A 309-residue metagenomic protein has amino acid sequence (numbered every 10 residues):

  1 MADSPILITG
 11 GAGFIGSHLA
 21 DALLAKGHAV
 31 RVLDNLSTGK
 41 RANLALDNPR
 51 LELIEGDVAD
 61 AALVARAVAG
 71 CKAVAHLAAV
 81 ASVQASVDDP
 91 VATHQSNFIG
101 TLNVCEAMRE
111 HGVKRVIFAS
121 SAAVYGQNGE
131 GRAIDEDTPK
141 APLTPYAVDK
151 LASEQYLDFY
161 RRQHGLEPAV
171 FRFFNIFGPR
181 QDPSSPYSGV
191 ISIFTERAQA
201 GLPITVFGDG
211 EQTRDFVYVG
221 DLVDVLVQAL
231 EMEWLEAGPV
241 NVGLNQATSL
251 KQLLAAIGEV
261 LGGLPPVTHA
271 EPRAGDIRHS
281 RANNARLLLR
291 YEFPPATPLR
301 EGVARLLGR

Functional and structural regions predicted by a protein language model:
M1-F174: N-terminal Rossmann-like NAD(P)+-binding domain of SDR-like oxidoreductases, especially those catalyzing
A62-A65, K72, Q84, V91 (+9 more regions): Residues in well-ordered alpha-helical elements
A85-S86, D137-A141, P168-D182, V190-V217 (+2 more regions): A conserved pocket-lining segment of Rossmann-fold NAD(P)-dependent short-chain dehydrogenase/reductase
H94, L143-L151, S185-G189, F216 (+1 more regions): Short-chain dehydrogenase/reductase
A152, Y156, Y160, V190 (+3 more regions): Hydrophobic alpha-helix immediately C-terminal to the catalytic Tyr-X-X-X-Lys motif of short-chain
A198-R309: C-terminal substrate-binding subdomain of Rossmann-fold SDR/epimerase-dehydratase oxidoreductases
